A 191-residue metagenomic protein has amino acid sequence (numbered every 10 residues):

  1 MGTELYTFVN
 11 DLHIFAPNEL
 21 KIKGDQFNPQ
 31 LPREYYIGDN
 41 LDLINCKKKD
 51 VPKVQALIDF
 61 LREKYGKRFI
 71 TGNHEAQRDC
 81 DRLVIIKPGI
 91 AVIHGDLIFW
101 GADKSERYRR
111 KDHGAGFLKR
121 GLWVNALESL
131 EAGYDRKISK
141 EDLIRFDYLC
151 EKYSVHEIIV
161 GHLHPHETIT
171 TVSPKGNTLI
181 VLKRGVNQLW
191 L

Functional and structural regions predicted by a protein language model:
M1-L191: Extended recognition/assembly regions associated with phosphoester-bond processing machinery
